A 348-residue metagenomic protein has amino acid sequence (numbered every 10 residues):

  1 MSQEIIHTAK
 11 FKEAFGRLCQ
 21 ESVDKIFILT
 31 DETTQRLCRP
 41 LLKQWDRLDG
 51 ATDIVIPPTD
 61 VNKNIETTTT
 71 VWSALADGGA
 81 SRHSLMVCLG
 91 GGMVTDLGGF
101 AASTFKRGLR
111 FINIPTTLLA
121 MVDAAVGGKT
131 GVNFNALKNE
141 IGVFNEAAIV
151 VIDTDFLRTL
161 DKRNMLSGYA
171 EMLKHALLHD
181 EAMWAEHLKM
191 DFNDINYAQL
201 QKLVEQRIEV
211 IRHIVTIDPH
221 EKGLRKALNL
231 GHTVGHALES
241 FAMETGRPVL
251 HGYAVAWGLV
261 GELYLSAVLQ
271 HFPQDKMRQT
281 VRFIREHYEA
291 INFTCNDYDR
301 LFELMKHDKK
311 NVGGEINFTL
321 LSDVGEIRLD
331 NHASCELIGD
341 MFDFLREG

Functional and structural regions predicted by a protein language model:
M1-L85: ATP/NTP phosphate-donor binding region
T70-L89, D96-N113: Non-catalytic interfacial helical region
D77-A80, E146-I149, D155-K162, A170-A182 (+7 more regions): Generic secondary-structure signature for well-ordered alpha-helical cores
M93-F100, M121, A237: Short glycine/serine/threonine-rich phosphate/pyrophosphate-binding segments that cradle anionic phosphate groups
F100-F192: A glycine/threonine-rich phosphate-anchoring loop and its flanking beta-alpha core in nucleotide/phosphate-binding
A170-M172, F272-G348: C-terminal charged capping/lid subdomain of soluble metabolic enzymes
M190-D299: Active-site segments that bind and position negatively charged phosphate/pyrophosphate groups
